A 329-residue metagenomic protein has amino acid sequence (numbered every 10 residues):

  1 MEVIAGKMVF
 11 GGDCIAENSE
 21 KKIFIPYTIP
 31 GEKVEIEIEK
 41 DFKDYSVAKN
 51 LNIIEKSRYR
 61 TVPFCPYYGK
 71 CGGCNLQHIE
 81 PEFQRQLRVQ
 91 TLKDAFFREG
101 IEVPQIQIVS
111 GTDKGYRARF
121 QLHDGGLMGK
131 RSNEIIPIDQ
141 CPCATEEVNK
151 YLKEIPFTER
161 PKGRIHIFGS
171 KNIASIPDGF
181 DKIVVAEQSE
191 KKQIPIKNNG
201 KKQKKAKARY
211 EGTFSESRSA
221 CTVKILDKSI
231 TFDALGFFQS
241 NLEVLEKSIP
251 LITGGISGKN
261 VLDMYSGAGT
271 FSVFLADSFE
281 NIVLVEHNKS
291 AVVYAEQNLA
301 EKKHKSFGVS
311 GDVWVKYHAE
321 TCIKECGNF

Functional and structural regions predicted by a protein language model:
M1-P63, Y67: Terminal RNA-binding accessory module
I4-C14, N172-F329: Rossmann-like S-adenosyl-L-methionine
C14-S19, G126-R131, A295: Short, acidic/hydrophobic/Gly-rich beta-strand patch recurrent on exposed beta strands that often constitutes part
G31, A144, N241: Short, conserved phosphate/pyrophosphate- and ester-handling motifs at nucleotide-, phospho-/glycolipid
I38-K40, D124, G169: Conserved "cap/hinge" positions at secondary-structure junctions
L51-P63, G69-K162: Extended interfacial segments that mediate partner engagement and assembly in macromolecular machines
P104-I106, K162-K171, I183, D263: A short glycine-rich, hydrophobically flanked beta-strand micro-motif that places a catalytic Asp/Glu for divalent metal
